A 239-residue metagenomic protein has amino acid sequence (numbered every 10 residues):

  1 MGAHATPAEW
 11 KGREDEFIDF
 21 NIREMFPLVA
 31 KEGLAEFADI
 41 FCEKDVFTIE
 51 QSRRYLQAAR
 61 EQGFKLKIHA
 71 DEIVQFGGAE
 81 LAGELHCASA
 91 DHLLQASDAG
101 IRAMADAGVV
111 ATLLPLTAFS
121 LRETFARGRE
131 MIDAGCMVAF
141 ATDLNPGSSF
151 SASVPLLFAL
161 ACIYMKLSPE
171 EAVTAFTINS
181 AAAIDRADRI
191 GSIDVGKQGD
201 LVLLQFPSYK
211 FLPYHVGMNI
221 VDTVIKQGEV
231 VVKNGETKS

Functional and structural regions predicted by a protein language model:
M1-F76: Metal-coordinating catalytic core of metallo-dependent amide/deamination hydrolases
I40, K44, A70, H92-L93 (+2 more regions): Generic detector of well-ordered alpha-helical packing
K65, Q75-R189, L204-F211, V216-M218 (+1 more regions): Active-site-adjacent C-terminal substructures of enzyme catalytic domains
I178-N179, R186-A187, D194-L201, M218-S239: Mid-to-C-terminal alpha-helical segments outside catalytic/metal-binding sites
